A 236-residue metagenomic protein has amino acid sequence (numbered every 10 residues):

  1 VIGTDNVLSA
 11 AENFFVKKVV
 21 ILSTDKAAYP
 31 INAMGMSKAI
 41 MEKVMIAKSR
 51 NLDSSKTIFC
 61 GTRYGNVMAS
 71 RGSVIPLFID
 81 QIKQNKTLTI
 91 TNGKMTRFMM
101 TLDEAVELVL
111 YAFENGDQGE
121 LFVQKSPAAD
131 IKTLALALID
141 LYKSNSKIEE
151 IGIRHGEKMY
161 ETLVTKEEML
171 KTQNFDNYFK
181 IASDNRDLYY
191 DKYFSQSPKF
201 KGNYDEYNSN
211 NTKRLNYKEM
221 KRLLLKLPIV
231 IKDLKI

Functional and structural regions predicted by a protein language model:
I2-A39, K43: Conserved Rossmann-fold NAD(P)-dependent oxidoreductase catalytic core, especially the SDR/UDP-sugar
V7, N13, K43-I236: Strand-loop microenvironment adjacent to phosphate/nucleotide-handling motifs in alpha/beta enzyme folds
